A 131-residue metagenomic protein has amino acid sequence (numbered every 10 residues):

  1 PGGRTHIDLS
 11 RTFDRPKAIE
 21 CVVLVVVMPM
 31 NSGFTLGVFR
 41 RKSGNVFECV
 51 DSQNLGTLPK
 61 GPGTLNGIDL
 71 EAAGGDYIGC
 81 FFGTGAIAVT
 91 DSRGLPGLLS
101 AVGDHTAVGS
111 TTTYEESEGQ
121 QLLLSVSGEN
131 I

Functional and structural regions predicted by a protein language model:
P1-S52, P62, G67-Y77, F81-I131: Beta-sheet-rich sandwich/jelly-roll-like modules and their strand-loop junctions
L58-P59: Short coil/turn segments at the loop-to-beta-strand junctions that recur within blades of beta-propeller repeat folds
